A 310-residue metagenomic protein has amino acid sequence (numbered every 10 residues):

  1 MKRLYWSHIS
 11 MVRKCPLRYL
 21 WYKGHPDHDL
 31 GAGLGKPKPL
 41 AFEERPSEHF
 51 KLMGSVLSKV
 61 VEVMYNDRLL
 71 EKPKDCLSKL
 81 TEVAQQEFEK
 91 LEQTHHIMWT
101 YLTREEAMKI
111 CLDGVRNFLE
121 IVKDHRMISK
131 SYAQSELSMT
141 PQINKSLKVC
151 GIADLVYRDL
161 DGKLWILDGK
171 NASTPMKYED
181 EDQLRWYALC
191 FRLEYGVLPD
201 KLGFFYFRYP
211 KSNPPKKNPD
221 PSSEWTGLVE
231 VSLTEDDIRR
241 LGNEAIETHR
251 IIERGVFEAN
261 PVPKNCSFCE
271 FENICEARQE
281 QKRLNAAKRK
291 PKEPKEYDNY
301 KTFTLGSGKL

Functional and structural regions predicted by a protein language model:
K2, W6-L69, F268-F271: Nuclease catalytic cores
D27-R45, F88-H96, D113-R116, N213-T226: Charged, glycine/proline-rich intrinsically disordered loops and linkers
H49, M53, A107, C111 (+2 more regions): Hydrophobic (often cysteine-bearing) scaffold residues that line and stabilize catalytic clefts of nucleotide/cofactor
V56-L137: A non-catalytic, helix-rich entry segment at domain boundaries
R116-L119, Y187-R192: Short, well-ordered amphipathic alpha-helices
S131, L164, P199-L202: Residue-level recognition of the N-termini of beta-strands and the immediately preceding loop/turn
Q134-W186: Non-catalytic protein-protein interaction segments used by genome-maintenance enzymes to assemble and couple activities
E179, F191-L310: Metal-dependent nuclease catalytic regions and adjoining charged, substrate-binding loops involved in nucleic-acid end
